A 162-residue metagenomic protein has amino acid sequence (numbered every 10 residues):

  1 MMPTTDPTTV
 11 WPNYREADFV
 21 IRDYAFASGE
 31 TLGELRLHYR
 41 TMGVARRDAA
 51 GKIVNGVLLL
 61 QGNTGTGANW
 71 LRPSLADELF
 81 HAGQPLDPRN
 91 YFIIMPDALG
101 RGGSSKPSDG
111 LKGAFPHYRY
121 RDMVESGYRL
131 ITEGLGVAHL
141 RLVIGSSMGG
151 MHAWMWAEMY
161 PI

Functional and structural regions predicted by a protein language model:
M1-G56: Catalytic-loop region of hydrolases
V20, I94, I144: Conserved Rossmann-like nucleotide-binding pocket used by diverse enzymes that bind dinucleotide cofactors
G33, K52, R89, L135-A138 (+1 more regions): Structured loop/turn residues at beta-strand edges in well-structured enzyme cores
R40-D109: N-terminal cap/lid subdomain of alpha/beta-hydrolase-fold enzymes
Q61, L142-S147: Conserved alpha/beta-hydrolase "nucleophile elbow" surrounding the catalytic nucleophile
G100, M148-G149: Short acidic/polar capping segments at secondary-structure boundaries
G110-D122: Catalytic nucleophile-loop/oxyanion-hole region of alpha/beta-hydrolase and closely related hydrolase-like folds
R121-L142, M151-M155, M159-P161: Conserved acidic catalytic loop of the alpha/beta-hydrolase fold
